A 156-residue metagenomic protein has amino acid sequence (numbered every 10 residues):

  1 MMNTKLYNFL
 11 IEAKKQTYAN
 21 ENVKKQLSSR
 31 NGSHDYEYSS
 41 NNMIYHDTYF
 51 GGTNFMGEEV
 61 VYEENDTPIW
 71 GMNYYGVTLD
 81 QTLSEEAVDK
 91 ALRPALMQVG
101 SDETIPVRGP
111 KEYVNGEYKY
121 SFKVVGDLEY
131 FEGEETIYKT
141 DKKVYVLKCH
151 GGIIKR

Functional and structural regions predicted by a protein language model:
M1-R156: Cysteine-centric segments in proteins
